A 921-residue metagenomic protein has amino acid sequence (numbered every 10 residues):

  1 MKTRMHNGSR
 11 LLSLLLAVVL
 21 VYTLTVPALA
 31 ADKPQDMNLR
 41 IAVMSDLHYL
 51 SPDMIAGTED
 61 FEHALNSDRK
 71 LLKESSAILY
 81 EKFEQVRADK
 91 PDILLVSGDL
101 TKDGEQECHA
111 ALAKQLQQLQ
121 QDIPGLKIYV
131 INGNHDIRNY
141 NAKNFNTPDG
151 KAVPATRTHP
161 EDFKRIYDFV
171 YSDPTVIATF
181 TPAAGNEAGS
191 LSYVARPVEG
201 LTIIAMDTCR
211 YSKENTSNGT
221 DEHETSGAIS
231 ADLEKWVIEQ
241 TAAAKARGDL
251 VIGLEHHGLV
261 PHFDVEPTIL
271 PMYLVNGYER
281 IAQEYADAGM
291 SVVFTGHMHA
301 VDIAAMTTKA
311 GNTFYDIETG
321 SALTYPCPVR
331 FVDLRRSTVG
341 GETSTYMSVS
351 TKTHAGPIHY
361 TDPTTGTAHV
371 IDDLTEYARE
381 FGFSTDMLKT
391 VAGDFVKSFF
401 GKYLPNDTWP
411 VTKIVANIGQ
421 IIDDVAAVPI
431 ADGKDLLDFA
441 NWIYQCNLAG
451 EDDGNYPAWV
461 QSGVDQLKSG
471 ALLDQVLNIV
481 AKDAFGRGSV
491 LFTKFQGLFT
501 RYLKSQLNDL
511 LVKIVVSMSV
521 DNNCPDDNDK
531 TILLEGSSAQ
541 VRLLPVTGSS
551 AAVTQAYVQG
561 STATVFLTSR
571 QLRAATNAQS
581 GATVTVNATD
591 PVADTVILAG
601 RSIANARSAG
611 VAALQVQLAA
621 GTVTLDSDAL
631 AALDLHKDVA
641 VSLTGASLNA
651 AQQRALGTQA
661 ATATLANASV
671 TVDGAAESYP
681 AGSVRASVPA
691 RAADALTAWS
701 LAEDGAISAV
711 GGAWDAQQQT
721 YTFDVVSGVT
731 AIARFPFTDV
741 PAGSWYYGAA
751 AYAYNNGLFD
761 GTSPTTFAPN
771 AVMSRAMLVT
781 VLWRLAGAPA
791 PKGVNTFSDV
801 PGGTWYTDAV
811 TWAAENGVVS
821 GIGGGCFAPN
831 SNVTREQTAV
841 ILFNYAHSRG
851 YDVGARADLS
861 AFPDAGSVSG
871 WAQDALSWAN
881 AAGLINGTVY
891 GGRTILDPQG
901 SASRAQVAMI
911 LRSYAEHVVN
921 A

Functional and structural regions predicted by a protein language model:
A31-H109: N-terminal active-site segment of His-dependent metallophosphoesterases
A31-K33, H359-T547: Non-catalytic terminal accessory segments
P34, K90, T202-A205, T216-T313 (+4 more regions): His/acidic metal-ligating clusters that form di-metal
L50-D53, K102-G104, N134-N141, Y211-E214 (+3 more regions): Active-site environment of divalent metal-dependent phosphoester hydrolases
A111-K235, A310, F331: Extended active-site neighborhood of metal-dependent phosphoesterases/phosphodiesterases
P545-A551, Q555-Y557, S669-A751, N755: Proteolytic cleavage junctions
T564-E703: Proteolytic processing hotspots in large secreted/extracellular or virion-associated proteins and select intracellular
G711, Q717-Q718, T722-Y747, N755-N756 (+5 more regions): Feature responds to low-complexity, polar/acidic, surface-exposed segments characteristic of secreted/exported proteins
